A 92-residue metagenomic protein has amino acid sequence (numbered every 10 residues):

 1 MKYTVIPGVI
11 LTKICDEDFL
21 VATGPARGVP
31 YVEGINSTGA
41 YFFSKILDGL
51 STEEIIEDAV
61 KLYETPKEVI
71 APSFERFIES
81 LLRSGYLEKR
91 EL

Functional and structural regions predicted by a protein language model:
M1-A40, S44, R90: Acidic, low-complexity/disordered tracts enriched in E/D and polar residues
Y31-L92: Long, charge-rich, low-complexity alpha-helical segments
